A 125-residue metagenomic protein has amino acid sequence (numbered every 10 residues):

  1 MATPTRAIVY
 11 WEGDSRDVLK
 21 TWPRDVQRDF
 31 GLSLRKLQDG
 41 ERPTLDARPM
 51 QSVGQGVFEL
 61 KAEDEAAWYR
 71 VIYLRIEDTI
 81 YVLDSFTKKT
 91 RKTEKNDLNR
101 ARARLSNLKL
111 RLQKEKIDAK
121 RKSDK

Functional and structural regions predicted by a protein language model:
M1-W68, I76-I80, T87-K125: Basic, Lys/Arg-enriched alpha-helical interface segments
